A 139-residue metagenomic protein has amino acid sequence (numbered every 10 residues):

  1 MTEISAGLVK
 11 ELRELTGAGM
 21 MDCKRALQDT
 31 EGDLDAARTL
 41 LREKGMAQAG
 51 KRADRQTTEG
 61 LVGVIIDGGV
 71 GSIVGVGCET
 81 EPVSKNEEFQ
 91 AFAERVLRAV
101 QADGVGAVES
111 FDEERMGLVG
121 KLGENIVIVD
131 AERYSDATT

Functional and structural regions predicted by a protein language model:
T2-T139: N-terminal assembly/interaction segments in proteins that build large macromolecular machines
